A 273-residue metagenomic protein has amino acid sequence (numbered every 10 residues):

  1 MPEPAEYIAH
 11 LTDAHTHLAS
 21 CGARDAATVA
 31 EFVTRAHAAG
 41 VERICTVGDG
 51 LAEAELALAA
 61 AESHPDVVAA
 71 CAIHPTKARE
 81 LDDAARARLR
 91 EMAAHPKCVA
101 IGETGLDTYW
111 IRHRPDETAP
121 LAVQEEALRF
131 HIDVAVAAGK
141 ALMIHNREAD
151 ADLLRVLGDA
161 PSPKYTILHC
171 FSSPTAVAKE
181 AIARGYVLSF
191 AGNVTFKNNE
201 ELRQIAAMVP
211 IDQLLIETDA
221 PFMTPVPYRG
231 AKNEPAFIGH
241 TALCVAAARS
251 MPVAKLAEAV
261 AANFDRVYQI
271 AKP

Functional and structural regions predicted by a protein language model:
M1-P273: Mid-domain alpha/beta scaffold segments of enzyme catalytic cores
